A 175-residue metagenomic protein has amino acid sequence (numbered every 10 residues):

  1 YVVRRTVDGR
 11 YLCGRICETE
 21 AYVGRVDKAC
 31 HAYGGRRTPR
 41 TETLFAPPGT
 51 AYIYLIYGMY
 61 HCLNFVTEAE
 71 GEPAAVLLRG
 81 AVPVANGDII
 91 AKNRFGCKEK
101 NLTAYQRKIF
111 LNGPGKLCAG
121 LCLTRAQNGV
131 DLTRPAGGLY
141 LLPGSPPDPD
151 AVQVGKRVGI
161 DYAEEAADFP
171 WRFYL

Functional and structural regions predicted by a protein language model:
Y1-L175: Conserved, well-structured core segments that form or line functional sites
